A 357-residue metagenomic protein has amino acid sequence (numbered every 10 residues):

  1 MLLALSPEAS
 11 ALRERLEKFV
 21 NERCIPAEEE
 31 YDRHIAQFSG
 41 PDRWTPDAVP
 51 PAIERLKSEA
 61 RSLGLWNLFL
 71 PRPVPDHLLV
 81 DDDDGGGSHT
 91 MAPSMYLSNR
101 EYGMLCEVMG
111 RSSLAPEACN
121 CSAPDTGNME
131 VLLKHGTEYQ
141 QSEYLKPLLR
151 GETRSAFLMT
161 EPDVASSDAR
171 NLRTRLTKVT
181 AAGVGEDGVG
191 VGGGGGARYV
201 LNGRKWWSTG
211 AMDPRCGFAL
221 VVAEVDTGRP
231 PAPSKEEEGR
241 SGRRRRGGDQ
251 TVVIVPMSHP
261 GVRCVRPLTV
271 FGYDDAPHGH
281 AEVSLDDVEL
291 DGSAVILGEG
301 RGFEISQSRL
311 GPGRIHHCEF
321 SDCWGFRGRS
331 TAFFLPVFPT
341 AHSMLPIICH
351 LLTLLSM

Functional and structural regions predicted by a protein language model:
M1-S122, E143, P147, G185-G194 (+3 more regions): Amphipathic, small/basic residue-rich leader segments at the start of a protein or domain
P7, A11, C264-P346, H350 (+1 more regions): Glycine-rich beta->alpha junctions and the first turn(s) of the following alpha-helix
G64, L105-G110, V222-V225, V255-V262 (+1 more regions): Short Ser/Thr-interspersed hydrophobic loop/turn segments at strand-loop and sheet-helix junctions that line or gate
E117-Y139, D168: N-terminal glycine-rich flavin-associated loop
G151-T160: A short, Trp-centered hydrophobic/proline-enriched beta-strand micro-motif
A165, W206-D213, G311-H317: Glycine-rich phosphate/pyrophosphate-binding beta-alpha loops
T174-A181: A structural signal for short hydrophobic beta-strand segments in well-ordered beta-sheet cores
A197-R198, N202-V265: A short core secondary-structure module
